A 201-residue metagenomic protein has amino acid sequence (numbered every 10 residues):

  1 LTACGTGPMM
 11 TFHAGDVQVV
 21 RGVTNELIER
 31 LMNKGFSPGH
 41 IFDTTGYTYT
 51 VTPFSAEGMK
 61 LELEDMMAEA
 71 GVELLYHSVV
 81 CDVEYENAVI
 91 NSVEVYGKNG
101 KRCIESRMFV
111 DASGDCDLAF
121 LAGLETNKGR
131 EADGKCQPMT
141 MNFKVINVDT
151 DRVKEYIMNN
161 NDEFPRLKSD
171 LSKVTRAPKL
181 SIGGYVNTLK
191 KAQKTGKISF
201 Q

Functional and structural regions predicted by a protein language model:
L1-D82, E86, Q137: Conserved N-terminal/central alpha/beta ligand/cofactor-binding core
T2, M9, L118-Q201: Rossmann-like dinucleotide-binding core of oxidoreductases
L74-Y76, D111-A112, F120: General beta-strand structural signal in soluble alpha/beta enzymes
N87-V93: Short, hydrophobic/aromatic-rich segments at coil-to-beta transitions
A88, S113, C136-T140: Short, solvent-exposed loop/turn segments at the edges of secondary structure
N91, R102, C116: Glycine-centered loop/turn positions within well-structured domains that cap or flank conserved ligand/cofactor-binding
G97-M108, S113: Core beta-strand elements of the Rossmann-like FAD/NAD(P) dinucleotide-binding domain in flavoenzyme oxidoreductases
